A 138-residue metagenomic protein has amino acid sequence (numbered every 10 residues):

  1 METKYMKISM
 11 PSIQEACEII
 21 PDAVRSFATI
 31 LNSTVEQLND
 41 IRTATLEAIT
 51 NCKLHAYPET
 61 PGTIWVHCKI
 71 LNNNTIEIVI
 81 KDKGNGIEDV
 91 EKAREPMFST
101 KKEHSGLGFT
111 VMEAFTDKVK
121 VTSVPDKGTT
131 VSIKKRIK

Functional and structural regions predicted by a protein language model:
M1-K7, C52-K138: Conserved beta-strand-loop-beta-strand hairpin that lines the nucleotide-binding pocket of ATP/GTP-utilizing enzymes
E2-D22, S26: Short beta-to-alpha transition helix within the HATPase_c
S9, I13, T34, T100-K101: Alpha-helix initiation/capping motif
D22-L46: Conserved short strand/loop->alpha-helix "switch" segment adjacent to the catalytic nucleotide/phosphoryl-transfer site
E47-N51: Conserved polar catalytic motif of the HATPase_c/GHKL fold
